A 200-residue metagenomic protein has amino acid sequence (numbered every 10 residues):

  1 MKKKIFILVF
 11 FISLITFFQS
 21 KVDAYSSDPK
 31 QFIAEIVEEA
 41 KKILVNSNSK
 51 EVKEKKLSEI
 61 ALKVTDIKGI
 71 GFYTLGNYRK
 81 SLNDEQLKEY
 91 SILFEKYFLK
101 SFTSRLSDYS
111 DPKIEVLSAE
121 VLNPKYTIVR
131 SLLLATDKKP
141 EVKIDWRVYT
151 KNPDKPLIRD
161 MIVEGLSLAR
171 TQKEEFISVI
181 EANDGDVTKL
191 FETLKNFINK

Functional and structural regions predicted by a protein language model:
M1-K4: Positively charged n-region of N-terminal signal peptides that target proteins for export
L8-F17: Bacterial N-terminal signal peptides
F17-A24: Sec/Tat signal peptide C-region and signal peptidase I cleavage site
S26-F102, L106: Early exported N-terminus immediately downstream of N-terminal targeting peptides
T74, F94, S118-E120, L132-A135 (+2 more regions): A mature extracytoplasmic/lumenal domain signature
K100-V142, T193, F197-K200: Surface-exposed, charged secondary-structure patches
E141-R170: Short beta-strand edge/turn micro-motifs at domain boundaries
D160-K200: Low-complexity, intrinsically disordered terminal/linker segments enriched in charged and Gly/Pro repeats
